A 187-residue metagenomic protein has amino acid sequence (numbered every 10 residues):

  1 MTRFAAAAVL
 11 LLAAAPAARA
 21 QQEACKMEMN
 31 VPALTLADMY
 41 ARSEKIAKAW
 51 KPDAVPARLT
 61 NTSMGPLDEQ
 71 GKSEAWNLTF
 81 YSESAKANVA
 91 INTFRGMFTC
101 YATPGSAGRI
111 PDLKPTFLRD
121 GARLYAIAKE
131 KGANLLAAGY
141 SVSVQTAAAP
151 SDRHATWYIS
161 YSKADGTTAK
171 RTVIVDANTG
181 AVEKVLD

Functional and structural regions predicted by a protein language model:
M1-A6: Bacterial N-terminal signal peptides that target proteins for export
A14-A17: N-terminal signal peptide c-region/cleavage motif recognized by signal peptidases
R19-D187: Long, terminal "pre-/pro-" and other extracytoplasmic accessory regions that lie outside the mature folded/catalytic
